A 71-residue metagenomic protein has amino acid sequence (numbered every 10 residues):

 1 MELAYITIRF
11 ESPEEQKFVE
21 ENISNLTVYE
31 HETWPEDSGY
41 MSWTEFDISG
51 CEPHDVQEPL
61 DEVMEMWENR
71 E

Functional and structural regions predicted by a protein language model:
M1-L3, E65-E71: Short intrinsically disordered terminal tails
M1-Y5, M41-W43: A general secondary-structure signal for short beta-strands and their flanking turns/coil in non-transmembrane regions
I6-E15: Short, surface-exposed ligand-recognition loops at beta-strand->loop->(often short) alpha-helix junctions that present
Q16, E20-M64: Acidic, low-complexity, intrinsically disordered interaction modules
